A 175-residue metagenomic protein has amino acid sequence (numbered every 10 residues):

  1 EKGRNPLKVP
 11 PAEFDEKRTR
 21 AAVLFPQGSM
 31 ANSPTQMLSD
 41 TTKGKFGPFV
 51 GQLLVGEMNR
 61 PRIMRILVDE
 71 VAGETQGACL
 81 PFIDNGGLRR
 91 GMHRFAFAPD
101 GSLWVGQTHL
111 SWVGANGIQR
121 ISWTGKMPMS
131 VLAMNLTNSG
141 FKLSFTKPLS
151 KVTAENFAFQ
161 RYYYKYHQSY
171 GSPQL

Functional and structural regions predicted by a protein language model:
E1-K142, K151: Beta-propeller domains with acidic blade repeats across secreted/periplasmic ectodomains and cytosolic WD/CNH propellers
P148-L175: Short, surface-exposed alpha-helix to beta-strand junction/turn motifs within ectodomains of secreted and cell-envelope
